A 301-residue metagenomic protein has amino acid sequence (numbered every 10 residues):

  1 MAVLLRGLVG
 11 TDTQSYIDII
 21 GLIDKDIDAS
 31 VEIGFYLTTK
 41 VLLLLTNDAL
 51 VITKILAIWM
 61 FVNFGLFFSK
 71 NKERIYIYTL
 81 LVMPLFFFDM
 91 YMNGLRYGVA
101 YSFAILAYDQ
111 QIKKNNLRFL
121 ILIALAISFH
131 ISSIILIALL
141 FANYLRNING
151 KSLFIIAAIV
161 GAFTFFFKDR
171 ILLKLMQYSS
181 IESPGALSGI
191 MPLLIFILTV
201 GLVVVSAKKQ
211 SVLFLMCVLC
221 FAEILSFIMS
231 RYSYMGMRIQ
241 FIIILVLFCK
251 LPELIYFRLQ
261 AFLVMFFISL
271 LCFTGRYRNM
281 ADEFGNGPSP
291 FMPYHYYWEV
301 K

Functional and structural regions predicted by a protein language model:
M1-G10, I268-G275: Transmembrane signal-anchor helices characteristic of membrane glycosylation enzymes that use polyprenol
V9, T13-Y36, L136-L247, G275-V300: Alpha-helical transmembrane segments and terminal signal-anchor/GPI-anchor hydrophobic tails, characterized by long
L45-W59: Loop-to-helix entry region of an early transmembrane alpha helix in multi-pass inner-membrane enzymes
G65-L85: Transmembrane-helix signature of polytopic, membrane-embedded enzymes that assemble or transfer cell-envelope glycans
F87-D89, R118-A142, A222-M229: Membrane-interface alpha helices of multi-pass inner-membrane proteins
M92-G98: Short acidic/glycine- and proline-prone juxtamembrane loop motifs at membrane-interface regions of multi-pass membrane
A104-R118: Membrane-interface transmembrane helices that cradle and orient dolichyl/undecaprenyl
F154-I159, F257-T274: Signature aromatic-anchored transmembrane alpha helix within multi-pass, membrane-resident enzymes that catalyze glycan
